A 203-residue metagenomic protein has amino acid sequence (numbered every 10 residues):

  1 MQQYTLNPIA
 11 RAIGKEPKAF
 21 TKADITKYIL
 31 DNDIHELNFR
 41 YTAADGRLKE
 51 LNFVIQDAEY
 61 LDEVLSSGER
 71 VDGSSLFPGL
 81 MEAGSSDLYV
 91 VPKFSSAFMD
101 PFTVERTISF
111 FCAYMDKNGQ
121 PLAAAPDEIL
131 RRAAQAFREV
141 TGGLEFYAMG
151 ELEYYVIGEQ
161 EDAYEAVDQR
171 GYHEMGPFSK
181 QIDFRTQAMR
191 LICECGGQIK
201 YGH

Functional and structural regions predicted by a protein language model:
M1-G202: ATP/Mg2+-dependent ligation/transfer catalytic cores
